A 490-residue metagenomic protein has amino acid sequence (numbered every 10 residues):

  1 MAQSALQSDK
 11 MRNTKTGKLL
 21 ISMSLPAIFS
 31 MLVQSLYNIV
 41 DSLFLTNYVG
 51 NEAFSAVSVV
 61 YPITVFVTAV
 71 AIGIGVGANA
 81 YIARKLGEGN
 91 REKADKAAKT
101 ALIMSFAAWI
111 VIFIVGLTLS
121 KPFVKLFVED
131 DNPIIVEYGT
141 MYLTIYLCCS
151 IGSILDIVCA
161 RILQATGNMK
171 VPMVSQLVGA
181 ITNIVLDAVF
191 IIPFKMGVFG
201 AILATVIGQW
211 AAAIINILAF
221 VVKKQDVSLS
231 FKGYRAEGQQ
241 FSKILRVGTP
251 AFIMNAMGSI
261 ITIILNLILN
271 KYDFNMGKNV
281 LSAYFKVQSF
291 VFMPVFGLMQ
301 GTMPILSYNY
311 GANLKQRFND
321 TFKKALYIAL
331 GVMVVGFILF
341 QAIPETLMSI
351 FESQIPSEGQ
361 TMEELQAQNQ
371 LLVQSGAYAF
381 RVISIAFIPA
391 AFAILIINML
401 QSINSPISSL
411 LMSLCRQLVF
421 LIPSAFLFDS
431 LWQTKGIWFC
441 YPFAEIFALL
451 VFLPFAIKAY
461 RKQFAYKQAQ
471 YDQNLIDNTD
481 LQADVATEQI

Functional and structural regions predicted by a protein language model:
M1-S24, I82-C149, K195-G248, L306-A386 (+1 more regions): Short alpha-helical transmembrane segments in multi-pass integral membrane proteins
N13, G17-L36, V40, I63 (+8 more regions): Residue-level signal for short hydrophobic patches within transmembrane helices of multi-pass membrane transporters
S22-D41, I145, G179, G208-A212 (+1 more regions): Transmembrane helical elements of multi-pass membrane transporters/channels
F29, D41-L45, V57, I82-G87 (+22 more regions): Hydrophobic/aromatic residues within transmembrane alpha-helices of membrane transport systems, especially the TMDs
L36-F54, V124-P133, V189-M196, S259-K286 (+5 more regions): Helix-terminus/linker motif at the lipid-water interface of multi-pass membrane proteins
L45-V65, P133-Y138, V198-F199, Q240-V247 (+4 more regions): Interfacial/gating helices of multi-pass transporter permease domains
F54-I114, S153-P172, V280-P344, A390-S409: Small-residue-rich hydrophobic transmembrane alpha-helices
G75, I145-Q164, P172-A180, A201-N216 (+4 more regions): Short runs within selected transmembrane alpha-helices of multi-pass transporters and secretion channels
